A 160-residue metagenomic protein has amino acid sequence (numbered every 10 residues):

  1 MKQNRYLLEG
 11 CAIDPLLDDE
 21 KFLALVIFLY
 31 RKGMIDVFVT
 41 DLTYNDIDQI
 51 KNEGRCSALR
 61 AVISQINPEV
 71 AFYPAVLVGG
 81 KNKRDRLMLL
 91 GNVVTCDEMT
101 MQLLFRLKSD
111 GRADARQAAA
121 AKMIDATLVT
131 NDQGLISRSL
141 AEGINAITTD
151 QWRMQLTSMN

Functional and structural regions predicted by a protein language model:
M1-I66: Short, well-structured N-terminal submotif of metal-dependent ribonuclease cores
M1-Q3, D14, A118, K122-N160: Acidic, PIN/NYN-like endoribonuclease modules and their adjacent C-terminal/linker elements
G33-D36, S64-E69, S139, Q155-S158: Short, surface-exposed, polar/charged, turn-prone segments marking secondary-structure boundaries
V37, E69-F72, L128, A146: Conserved beta-strand scaffold positions in the cores of enzyme catalytic domains, especially in NTP/NDP-utilizing
T40-L42, A75, T149: Conserved beta-strand termini and adjacent loop/short-helix elements that scaffold enzyme active sites in alpha/beta
D48-L90: Short, surface-exposed acidic-centric catalytic microdomains
A58-A61, V93-V94, K108-G111, T148-D150: General structural signal for secondary-structure boundaries
P74-G134, R138: Active-site neighborhoods of divalent-metal-dependent phosphate/nucleic-acid chemistry enzymes
